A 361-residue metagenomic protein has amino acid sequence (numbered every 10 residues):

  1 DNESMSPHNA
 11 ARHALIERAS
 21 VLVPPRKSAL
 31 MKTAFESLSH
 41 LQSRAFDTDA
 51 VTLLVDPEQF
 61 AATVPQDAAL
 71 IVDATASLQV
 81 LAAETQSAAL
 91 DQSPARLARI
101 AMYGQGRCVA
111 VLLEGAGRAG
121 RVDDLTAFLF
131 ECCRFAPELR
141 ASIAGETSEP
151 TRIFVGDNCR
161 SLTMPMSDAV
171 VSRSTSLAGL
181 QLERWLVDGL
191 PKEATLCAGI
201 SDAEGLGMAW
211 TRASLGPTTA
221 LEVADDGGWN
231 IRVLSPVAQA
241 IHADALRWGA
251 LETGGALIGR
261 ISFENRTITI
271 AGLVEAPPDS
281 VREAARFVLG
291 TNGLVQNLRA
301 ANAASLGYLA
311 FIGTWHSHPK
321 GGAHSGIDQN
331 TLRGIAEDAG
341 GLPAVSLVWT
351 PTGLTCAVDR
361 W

Functional and structural regions predicted by a protein language model:
D1: NAD(P)+-binding Rossmann beta1-loop-alpha1 motif at the extreme N-terminus of oxidoreductases
S4-F46: Glycine-rich phosphate-binding loop and adjoining beta1-alpha1-beta2 segment of Rossmann-like nucleotide-binding folds
M5-H8, T52-V55, Q79-L81, Q105-V109 (+2 more regions): Flexible loop/turn segments at secondary-structure boundaries
K32-A68, T75-L78: A structured beta-alpha segment of the ubiquitous adenosine-cofactor-binding alpha/beta core
H40-L41, Q92-A95, G341-A344: A short helix->loop->beta-strand "cap" motif at the edges of active sites that frequently abuts
A45, L97-R99, T314, A344-S346: Conserved beta-strand scaffold positions in the cores of enzyme catalytic domains, especially in NTP/NDP-utilizing
Q66-L70, T75-G227: Glycine-rich phosphate/adenylate-binding loop
S214-I312, P319-W361: Conserved beta-strand-loop surface patch within small alpha/beta domains used for substrate/adaptor or ligand engagement
